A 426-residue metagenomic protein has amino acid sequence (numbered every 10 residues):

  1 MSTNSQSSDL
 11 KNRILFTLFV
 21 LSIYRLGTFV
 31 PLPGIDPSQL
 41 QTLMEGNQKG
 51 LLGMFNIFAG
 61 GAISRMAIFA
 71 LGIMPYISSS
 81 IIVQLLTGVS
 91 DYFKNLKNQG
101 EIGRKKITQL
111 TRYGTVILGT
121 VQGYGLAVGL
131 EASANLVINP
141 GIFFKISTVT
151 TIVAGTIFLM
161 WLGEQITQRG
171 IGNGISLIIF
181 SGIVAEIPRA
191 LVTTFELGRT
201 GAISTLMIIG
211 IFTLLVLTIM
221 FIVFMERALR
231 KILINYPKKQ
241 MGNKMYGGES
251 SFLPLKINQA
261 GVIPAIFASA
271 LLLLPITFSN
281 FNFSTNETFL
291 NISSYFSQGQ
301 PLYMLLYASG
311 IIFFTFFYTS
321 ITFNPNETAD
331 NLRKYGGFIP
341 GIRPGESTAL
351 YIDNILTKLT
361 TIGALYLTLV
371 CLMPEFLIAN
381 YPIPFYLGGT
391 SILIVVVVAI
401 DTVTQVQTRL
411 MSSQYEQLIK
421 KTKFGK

Functional and structural regions predicted by a protein language model:
M1-K97, I102-K426: N-terminal cationic and glycine-rich segments that engage phosphates or anionic surfaces
